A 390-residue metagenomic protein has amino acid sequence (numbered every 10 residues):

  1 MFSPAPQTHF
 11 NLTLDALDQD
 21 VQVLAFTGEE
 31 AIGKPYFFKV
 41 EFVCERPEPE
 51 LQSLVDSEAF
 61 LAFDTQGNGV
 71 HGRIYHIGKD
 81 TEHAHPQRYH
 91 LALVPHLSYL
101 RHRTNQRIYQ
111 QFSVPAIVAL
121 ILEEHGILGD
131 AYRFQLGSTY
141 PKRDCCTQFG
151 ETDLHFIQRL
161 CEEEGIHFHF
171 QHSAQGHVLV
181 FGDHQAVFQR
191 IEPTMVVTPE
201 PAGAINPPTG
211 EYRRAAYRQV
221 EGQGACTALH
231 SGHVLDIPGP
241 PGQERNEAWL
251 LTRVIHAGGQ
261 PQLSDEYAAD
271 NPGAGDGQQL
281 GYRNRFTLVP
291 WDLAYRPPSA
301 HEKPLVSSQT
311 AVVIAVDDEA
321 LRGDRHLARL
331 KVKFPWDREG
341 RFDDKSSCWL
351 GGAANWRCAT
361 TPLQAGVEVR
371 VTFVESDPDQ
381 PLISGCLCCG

Functional and structural regions predicted by a protein language model:
M1-G390: Amphipathic alpha-helical and helix-coil boundary elements used as assembly and membrane-proximal scaffolds
